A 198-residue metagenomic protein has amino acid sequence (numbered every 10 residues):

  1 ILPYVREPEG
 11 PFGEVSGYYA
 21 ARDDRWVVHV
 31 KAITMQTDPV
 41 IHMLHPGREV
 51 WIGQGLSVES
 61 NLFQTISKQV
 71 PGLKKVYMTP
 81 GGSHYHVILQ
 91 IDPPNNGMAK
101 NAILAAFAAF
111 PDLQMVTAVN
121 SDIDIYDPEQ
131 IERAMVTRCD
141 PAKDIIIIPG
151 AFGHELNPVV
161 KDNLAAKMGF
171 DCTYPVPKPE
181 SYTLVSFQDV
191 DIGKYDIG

Functional and structural regions predicted by a protein language model:
I1-G198: Charged, compositionally biased interaction regions
